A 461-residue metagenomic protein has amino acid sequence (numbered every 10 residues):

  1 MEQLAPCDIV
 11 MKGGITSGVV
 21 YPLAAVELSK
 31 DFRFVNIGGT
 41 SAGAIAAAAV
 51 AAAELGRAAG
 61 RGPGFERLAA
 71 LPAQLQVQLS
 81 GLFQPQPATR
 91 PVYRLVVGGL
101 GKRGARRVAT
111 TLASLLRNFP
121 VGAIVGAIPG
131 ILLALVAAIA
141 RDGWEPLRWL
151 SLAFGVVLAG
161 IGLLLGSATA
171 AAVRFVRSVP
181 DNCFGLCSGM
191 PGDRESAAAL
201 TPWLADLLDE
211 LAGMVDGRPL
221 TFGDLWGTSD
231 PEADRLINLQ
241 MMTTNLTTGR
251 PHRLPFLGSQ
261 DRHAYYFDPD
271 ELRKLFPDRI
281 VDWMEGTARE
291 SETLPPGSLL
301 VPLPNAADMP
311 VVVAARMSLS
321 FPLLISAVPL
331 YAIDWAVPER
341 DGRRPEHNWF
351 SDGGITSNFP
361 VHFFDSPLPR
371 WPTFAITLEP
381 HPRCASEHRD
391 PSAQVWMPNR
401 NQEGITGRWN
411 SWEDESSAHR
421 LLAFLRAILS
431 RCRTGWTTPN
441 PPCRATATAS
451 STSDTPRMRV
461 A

Functional and structural regions predicted by a protein language model:
Q3, I15, P129, L135 (+4 more regions): Active-site gating loop/helix substructures
P6-D8, I15-L207, P255, Q260-F267: Patatin-like phospholipase
D8-M11, G38-T40, N238-T244, N348-S351 (+1 more regions): Extended hydrophobic secondary-structure segments that form protein cores and membrane-embedded regions
T16-G18, I45-A47, T248-R250, S357-F359 (+1 more regions): Flexible loop/turn segments at secondary-structure boundaries
S41, P72, N245, T377 (+1 more regions): Residues at the C-termini of beta-strands that transition into short coil/loop
A52-G56, P255-R262, A332, F364-L368 (+1 more regions): Short secondary-structure boundary/capping segments
S114-I128, L135-L152, L323, L330-A332 (+3 more regions): C-terminal helical/tail subdomains of lipid-metabolizing enzymes
L208-P231: Conserved N-terminal structural segment that caps and organizes enzyme catalytic cores in eukaryotes
